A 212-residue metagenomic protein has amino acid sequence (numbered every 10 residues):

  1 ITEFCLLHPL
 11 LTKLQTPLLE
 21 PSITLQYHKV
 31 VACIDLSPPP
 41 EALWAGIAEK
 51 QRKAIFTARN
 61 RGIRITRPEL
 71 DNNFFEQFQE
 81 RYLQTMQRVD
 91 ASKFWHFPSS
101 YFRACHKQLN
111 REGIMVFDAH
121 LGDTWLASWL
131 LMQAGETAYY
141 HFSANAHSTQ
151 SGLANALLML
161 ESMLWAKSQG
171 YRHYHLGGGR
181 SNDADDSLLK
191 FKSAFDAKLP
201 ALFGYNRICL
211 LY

Functional and structural regions predicted by a protein language model:
I1-E3, R172: Short acidic/polar active-site loop segments enriched in Thr and Asp
C5-L7, L176: Conserved beta-strand positions
H8-S151: A conserved beta-strand-loop-helix scaffold within acyl/acetyltransferase catalytic domains
Y101-L211: Aromatic (often tryptophan-rich) hydrophobic motifs at membrane interfaces
